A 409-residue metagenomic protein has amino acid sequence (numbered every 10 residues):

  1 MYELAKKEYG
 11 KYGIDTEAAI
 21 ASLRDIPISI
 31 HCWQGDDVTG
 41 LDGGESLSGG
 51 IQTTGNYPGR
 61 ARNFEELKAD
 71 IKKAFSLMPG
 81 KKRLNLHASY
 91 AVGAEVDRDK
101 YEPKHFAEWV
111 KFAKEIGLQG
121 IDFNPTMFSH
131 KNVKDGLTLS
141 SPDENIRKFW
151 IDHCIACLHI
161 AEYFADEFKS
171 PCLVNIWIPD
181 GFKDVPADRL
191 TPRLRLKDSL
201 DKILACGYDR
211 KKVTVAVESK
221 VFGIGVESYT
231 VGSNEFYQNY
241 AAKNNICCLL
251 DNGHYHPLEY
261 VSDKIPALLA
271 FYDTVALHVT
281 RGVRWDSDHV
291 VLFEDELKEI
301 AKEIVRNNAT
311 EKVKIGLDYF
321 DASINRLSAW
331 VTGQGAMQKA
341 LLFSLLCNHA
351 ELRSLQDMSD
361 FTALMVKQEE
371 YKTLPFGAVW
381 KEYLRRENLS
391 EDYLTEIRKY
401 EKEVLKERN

Functional and structural regions predicted by a protein language model:
M1-P142, F149, L158-I160, D166 (+7 more regions): Alpha/beta catalytic barrel-like cores
F75, E162, L200-L204: Surface-exposed amphipathic alpha-helices with a cationic face
A88, I178-D180, S219, N252: Short glycine-centered, acidic/aromatic-flanked micro-motifs in structured strand/loop junctions that mark active-site
H153-I155: A structural/positional concept
A165-D166, P171-V185: Aromatic- and glycine-enriched pocket-lining scaffold segments that form the walls of small-molecule binding clefts
V185-E296: Acidic/histidine-rich catalytic cores of soluble enzymes
